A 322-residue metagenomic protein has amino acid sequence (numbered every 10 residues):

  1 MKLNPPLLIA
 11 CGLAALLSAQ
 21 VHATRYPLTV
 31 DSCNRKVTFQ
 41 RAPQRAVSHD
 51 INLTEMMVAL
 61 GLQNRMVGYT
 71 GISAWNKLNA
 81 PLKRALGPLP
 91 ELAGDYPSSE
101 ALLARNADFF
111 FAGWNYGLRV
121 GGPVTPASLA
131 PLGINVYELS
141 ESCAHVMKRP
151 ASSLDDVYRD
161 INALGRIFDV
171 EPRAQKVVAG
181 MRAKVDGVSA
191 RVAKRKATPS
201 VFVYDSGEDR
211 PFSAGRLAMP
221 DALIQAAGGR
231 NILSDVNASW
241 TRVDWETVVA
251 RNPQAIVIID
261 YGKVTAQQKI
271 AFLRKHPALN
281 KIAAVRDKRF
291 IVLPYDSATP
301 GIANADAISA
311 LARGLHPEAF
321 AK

Functional and structural regions predicted by a protein language model:
M1-I9: Bacterial N-terminal signal peptides that target proteins for export
S18-A19: N-terminal signal peptide c-region/cleavage motif recognized by signal peptidases
Y26-T29, K36, F109, V124-G207 (+1 more regions): Extracytoplasmic substrate-binding proteins
S32-N34, L89-E100, V120, S142 (+1 more regions): Short helix-initiation/N-cap motifs at beta->coil->alpha
R45-R105, F109-L118, I232: A short, structured surface patch at a secondary-structure boundary
N52-E55, I72-W75, F109-F110, N115-R119 (+5 more regions): Solvent-exposed loop/turn segments at secondary-structure junctions within structured extracellular/periplasmic domains
W75, S213-W240: Alpha-helical, coiled-coil/dimerization segments enriched in small aliphatic residues
S99-F109, L132, V243-N252: Short helices/loops that flank or line small-molecule/ion binding pockets
